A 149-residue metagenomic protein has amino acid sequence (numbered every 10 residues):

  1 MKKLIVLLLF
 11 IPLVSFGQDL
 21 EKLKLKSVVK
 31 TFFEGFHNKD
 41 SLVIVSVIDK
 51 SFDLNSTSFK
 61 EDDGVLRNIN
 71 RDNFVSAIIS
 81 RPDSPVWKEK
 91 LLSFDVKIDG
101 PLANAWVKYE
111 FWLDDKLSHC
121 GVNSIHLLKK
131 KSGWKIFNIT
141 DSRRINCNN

Functional and structural regions predicted by a protein language model:
K3-G17: Sec-dependent N-terminal signal peptides
S15-L42, S46: Short, low-complexity N-terminal intrinsically disordered segments enriched in polar/charged residues
K30, E34, I48-D62: Short, solvent-exposed secondary-structure junction/capping segments
I48-K50, S58, V107-F111, T140: A mature extracytoplasmic/lumenal domain signature
D49, G100-L102, V122: Extracytoplasmic
R67-D114: Surface-exposed, charged secondary-structure patches
D115-S118, N146-N149: A short, polar/proline- and glycine-enriched secondary-structure boundary/capping micro-motif
C120-I145: Short beta-strand edge/turn micro-motifs at domain boundaries
